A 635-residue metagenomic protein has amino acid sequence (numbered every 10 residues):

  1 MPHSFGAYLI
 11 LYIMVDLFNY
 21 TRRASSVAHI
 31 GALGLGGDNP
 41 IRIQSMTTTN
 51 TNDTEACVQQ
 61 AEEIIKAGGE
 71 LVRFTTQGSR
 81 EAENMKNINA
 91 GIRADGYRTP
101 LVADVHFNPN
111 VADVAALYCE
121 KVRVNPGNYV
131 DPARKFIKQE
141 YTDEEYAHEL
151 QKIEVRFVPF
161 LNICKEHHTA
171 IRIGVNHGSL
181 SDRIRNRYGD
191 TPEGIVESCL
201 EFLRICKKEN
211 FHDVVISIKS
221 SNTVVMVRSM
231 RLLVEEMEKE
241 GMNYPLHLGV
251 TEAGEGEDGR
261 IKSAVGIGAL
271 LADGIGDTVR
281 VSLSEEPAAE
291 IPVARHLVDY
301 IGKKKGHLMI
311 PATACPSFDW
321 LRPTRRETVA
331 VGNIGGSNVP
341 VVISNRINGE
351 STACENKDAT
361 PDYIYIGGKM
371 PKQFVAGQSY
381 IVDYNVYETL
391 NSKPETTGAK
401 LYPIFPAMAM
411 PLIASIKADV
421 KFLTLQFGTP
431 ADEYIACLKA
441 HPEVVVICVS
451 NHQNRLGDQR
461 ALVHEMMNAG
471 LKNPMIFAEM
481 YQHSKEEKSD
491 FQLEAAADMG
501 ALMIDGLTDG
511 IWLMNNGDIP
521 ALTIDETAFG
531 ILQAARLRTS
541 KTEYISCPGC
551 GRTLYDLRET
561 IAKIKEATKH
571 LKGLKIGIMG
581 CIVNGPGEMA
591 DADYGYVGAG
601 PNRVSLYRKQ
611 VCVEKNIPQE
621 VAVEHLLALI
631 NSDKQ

Functional and structural regions predicted by a protein language model:
M14-S45, L161, K165, K303-S351 (+1 more regions): N-terminal amphipathic alpha-helix/helix-capping segment at the start of soluble metabolic enzymes
I43, D104, I173, I216 (+5 more regions): Conserved, mostly hydrophobic/aromatic
N52-E63, N108-A112, S263-I267, E350-N356 (+1 more regions): Short, acidic/polar
K66-L71, C119, F211, I275-G276 (+4 more regions): A structural motif
G69-E201, S344-E355, T360-L456: Active-site beta->alpha loop and helix N-cap motifs at the rims of alpha/beta catalytic domains
E70-L71, C119-K135, D273-P287, G506-I519 (+1 more regions): Glycine-rich phosphate-binding active-site loops on the catalytic face of alpha/beta enzymes
E140-I153, I184-I334, A418-V420, F427-L571 (+1 more regions): Catalytic alpha/beta core domains of metabolic enzymes, predominantly
P601-V604, C612-K634: Beta-strand/loop-dominated core regions that host nucleotide or nucleotide-derived cofactor-binding catalytic loops
